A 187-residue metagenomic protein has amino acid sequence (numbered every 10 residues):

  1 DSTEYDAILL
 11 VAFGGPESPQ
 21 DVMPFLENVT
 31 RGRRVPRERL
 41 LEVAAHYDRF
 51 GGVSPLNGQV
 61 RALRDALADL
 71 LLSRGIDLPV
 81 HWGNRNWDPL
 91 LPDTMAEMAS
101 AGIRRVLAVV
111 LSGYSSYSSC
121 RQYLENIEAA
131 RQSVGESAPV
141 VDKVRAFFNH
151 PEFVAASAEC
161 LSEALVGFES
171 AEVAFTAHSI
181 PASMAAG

Functional and structural regions predicted by a protein language model:
D1-G187: Active-site-proximal alpha-helix that buttresses catalytic centers in soluble enzyme cores
